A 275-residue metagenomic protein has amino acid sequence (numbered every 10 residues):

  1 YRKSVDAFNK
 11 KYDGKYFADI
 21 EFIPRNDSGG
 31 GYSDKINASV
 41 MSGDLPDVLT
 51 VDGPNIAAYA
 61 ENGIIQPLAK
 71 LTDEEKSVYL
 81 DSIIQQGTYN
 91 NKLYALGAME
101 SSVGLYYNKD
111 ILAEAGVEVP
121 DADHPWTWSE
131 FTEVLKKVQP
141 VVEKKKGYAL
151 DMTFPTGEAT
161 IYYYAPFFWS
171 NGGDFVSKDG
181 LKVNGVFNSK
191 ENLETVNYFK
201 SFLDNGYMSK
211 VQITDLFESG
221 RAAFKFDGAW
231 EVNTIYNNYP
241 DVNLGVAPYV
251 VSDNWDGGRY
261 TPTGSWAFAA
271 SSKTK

Functional and structural regions predicted by a protein language model:
Y1-A58, L71-V78, N91, P120 (+4 more regions): Conserved N-terminal structural module of periplasmic/extracytoplasmic solute-binding proteins
K10, G14, A115, L193 (+3 more regions): Extracytoplasmic/periplasmic substrate-recognition and gating elements
G30-D44, N62, L112, T132-K137 (+1 more regions): Short helices/loops that flank or line small-molecule/ion binding pockets
D47-T50, A223-D227, G245: Paired acidic/hydrophobic, glycine-rich loop segments that form the ligand-binding mouth/hinge of periplasmic-binding
V51-G104, A113, S129-V134, E143-K146 (+2 more regions): Hinge/lid segment of periplasmic solute-binding proteins
G104-Y107, F168, F268-A270: Short glycine- and hydrophobic/aromatic-rich loop-to-beta-strand nucleating segment in the catalytic cores
D110-D123: Aromatic-glycine-rich donor-binding/catalytic loop that engages nucleotide-sugar donors across glycosyltransferases
T132-K137, G173, K178-K210, Y249: Glycine-centered hinge/linker elements that transmit conformational signals in sensory and ligand-binding systems
